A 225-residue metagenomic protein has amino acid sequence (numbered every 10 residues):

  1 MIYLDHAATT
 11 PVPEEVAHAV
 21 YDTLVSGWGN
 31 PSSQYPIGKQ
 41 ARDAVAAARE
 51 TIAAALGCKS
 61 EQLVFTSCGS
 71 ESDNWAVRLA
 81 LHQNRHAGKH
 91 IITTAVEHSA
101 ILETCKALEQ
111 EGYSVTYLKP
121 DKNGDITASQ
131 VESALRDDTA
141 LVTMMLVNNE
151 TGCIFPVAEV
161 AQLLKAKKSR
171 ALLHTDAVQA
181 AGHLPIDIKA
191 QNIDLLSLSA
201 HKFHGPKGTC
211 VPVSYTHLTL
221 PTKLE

Functional and structural regions predicted by a protein language model:
M1-L218: Pyridoxal 5′-phosphate
H217-E225: Single conserved hydrophobic/aromatic residue that forms the stacking wall/gate of nucleotide- or nucleobase-binding
